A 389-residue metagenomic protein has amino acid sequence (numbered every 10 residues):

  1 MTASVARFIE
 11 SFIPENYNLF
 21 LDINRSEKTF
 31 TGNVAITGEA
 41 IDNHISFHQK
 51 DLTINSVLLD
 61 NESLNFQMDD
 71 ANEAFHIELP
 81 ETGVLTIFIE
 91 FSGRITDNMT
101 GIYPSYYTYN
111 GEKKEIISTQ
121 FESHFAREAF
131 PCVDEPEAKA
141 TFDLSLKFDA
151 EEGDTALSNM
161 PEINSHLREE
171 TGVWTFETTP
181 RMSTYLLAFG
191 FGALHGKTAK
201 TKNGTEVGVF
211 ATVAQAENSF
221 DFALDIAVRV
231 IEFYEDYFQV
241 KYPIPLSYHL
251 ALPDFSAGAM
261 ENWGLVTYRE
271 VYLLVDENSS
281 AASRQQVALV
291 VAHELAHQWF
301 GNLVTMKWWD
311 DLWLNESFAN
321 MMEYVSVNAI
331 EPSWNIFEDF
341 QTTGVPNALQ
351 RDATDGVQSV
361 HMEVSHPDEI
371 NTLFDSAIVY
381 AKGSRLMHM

Functional and structural regions predicted by a protein language model:
M1-P245, D375-A377: Acidic/His-enriched low-complexity segments
F176, V209-M389: Hydrophobic alpha-helical and helix-loop surface patches within well-folded domains that function as non-catalytic
